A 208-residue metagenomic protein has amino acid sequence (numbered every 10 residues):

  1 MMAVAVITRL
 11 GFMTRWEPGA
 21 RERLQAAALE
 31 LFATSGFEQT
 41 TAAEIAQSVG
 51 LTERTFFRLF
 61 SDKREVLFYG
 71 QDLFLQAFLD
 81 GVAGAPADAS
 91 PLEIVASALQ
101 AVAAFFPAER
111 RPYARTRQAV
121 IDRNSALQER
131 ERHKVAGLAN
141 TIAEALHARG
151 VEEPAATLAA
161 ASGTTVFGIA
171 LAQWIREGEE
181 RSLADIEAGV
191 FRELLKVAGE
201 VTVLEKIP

Functional and structural regions predicted by a protein language model:
M1-S35, Q39-L51: Basic, helix-initiating cap at the start of DNA-binding domains
M1-T8, H147, E179-P208: C-terminal peripheral helix-coil segments that are non-catalytic and often amphipathic
L24, D62-L67: Short amphipathic alpha-helical segment with a characteristic S/N-K-E followed by hydrophobic residues
L24-F32, F78, V95, E131: Short hydrophobic clusters on alpha-helical segments that form packing/core surfaces in small helical domains
T52-F60: Short hydrophobic/aromatic patch on the recognition helix
Q76-R117: Hydrophobic alpha-helical connector segments
N124-R149, P154-A161: Amphipathic alpha-helical packing segments from all-alpha helical-bundle domains
R149-R192: Hydrophobic/aromatic-rich alpha-helical bundle segments in the mid-to-C-terminal region
